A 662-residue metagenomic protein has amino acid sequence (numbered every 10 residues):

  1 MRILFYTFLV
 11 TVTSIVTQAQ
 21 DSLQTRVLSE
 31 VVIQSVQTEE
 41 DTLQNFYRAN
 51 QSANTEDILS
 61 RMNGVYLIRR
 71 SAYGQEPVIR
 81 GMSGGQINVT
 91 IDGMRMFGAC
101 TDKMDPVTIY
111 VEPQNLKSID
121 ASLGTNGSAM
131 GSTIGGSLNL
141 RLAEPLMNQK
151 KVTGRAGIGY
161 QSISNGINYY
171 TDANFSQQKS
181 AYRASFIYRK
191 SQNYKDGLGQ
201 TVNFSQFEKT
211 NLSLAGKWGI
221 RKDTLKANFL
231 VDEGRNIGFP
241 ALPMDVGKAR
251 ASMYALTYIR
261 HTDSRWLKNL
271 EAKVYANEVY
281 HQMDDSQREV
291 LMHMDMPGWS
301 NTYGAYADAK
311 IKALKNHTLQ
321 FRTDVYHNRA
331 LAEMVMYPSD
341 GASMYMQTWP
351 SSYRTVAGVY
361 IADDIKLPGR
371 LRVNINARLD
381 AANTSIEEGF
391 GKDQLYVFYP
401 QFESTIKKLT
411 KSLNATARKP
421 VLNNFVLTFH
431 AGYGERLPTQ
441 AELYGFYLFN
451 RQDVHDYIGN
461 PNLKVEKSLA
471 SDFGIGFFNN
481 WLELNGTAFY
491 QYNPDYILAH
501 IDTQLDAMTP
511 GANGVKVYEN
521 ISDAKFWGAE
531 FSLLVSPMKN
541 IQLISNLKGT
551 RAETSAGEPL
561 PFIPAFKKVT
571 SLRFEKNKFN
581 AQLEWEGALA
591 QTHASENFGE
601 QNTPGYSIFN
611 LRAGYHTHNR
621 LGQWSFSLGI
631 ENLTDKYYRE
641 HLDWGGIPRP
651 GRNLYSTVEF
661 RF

Functional and structural regions predicted by a protein language model:
Q20-A49, N54-E56, G84: Short, acidic, small-residue-rich periplasmic hinge/interaction motif at the N-terminus of Gram-negative outer-membrane
Q51-L59, Q75-V78, T90, P106-V111 (+3 more regions): N-terminal periplasmic accessory domains that precede and gate Gram-negative outer-membrane beta-barrel machines
R95-G124: Short acidic/polar hinge/loop motifs at secondary-structure boundaries that mediate gating or recognition
S191-N193, N203-K209, R221-L270, Y275-T302 (+2 more regions): Flexible loop and strand-edge segments within Gram-negative outer membrane beta-barrel domains
A215, G298-A309, T348, S352-G358 (+5 more regions): Outer membrane beta-barrel strand-and-loop segments of large Gram-negative receptors, especially TonB-dependent
N316, D324, P350-N493, S536-K539 (+1 more regions): Structural signature of Gram-negative outer-membrane beta-barrels, strongest in the C-terminal barrel of TonB-dependent
L367-G369, V373, A381-A382, F489-N493 (+2 more regions): Gram-negative outer-membrane beta-barrel transporters
Y492-D495, A499, L543, L589-A594 (+1 more regions): C-terminal beta-signal and adjacent terminal beta-strands/loops of Gram-negative outer-membrane beta-barrel proteins
